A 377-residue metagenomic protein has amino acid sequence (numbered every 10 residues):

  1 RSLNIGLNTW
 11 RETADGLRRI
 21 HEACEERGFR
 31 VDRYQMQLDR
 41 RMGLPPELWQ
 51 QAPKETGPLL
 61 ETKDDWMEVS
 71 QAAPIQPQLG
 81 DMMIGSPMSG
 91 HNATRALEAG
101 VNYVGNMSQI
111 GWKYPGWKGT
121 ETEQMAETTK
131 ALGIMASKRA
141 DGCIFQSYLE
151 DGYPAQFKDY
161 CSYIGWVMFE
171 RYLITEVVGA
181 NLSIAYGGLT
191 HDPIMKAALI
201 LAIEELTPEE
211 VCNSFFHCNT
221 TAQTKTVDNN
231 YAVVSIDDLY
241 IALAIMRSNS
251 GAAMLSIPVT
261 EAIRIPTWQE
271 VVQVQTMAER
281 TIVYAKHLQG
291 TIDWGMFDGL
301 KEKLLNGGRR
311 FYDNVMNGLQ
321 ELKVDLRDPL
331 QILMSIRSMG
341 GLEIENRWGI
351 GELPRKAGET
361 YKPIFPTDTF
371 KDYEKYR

Functional and structural regions predicted by a protein language model:
R1-I5, R30-Q37, V211, E302-G308 (+1 more regions): A broad structural signal for short, well-ordered beta-strand segments within beta-sheet-rich domains
R1-K138, G142-Y160: Active-site beta->alpha loop and helix N-cap motifs at the rims of alpha/beta catalytic domains
N8-E12, Q51-P58, D81-I84, G188-M195 (+3 more regions): Catalytic cores of large soluble enzymes that bind and process phosphate-bearing ligands
R19, R95, A198, A202 (+2 more regions): Alpha-helical scaffold segments in soluble metabolic enzymes
G28-Q35, D141-G142, P208-F215, N249-M254 (+1 more regions): Flexible, glycine/charged-enriched surface loops at secondary-structure junctions
I110, P115-T267: Catalytic alpha/beta core domains of metabolic enzymes, predominantly
T260-R280: Short, mixed-charge aromatic SLiMs
Q273-R377: Long, compositionally biased intrinsically disordered regions
